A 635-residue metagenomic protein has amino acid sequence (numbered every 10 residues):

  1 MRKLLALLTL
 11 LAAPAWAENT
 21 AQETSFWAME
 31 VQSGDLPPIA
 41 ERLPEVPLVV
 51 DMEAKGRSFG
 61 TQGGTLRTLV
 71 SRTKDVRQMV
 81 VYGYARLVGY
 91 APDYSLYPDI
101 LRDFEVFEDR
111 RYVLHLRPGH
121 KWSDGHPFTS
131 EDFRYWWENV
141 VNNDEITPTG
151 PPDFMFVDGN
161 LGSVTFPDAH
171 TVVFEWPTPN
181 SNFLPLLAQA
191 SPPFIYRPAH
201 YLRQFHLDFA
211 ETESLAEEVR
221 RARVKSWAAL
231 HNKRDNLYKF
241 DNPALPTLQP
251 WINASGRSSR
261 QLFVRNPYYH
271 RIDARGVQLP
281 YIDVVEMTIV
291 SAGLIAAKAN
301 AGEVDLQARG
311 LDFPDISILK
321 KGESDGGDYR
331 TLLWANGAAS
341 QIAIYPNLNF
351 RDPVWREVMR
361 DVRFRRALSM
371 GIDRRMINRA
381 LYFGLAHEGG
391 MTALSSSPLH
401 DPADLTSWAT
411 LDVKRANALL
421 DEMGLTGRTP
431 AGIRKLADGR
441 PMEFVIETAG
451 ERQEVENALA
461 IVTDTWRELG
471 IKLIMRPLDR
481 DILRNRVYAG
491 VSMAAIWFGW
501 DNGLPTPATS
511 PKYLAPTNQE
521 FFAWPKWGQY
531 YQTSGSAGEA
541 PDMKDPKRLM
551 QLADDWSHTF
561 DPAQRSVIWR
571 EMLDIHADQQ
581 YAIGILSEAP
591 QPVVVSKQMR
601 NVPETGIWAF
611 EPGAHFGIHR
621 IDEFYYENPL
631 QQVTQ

Functional and structural regions predicted by a protein language model:
M29-S33, P37-E108: N-terminal lobe/hinge region of extracytoplasmic solute-binding protein
E53-V81, I100, F183-P192, W355-E357 (+4 more regions): A structural "hinge/loop" feature
G63-R72, R102, R111-H115, W136 (+7 more regions): Short, well-ordered beta-strand elements
R102-T147, F183, K298, V358-R360: Aromatic- and charge-enriched surface segment that lines or borders ligand/interaction sites
R117, Y238-N242, Y268-K320, R366 (+3 more regions): Ligand-site clamp/hinge motif
V140, E145-G150, V164-T165, I252-Y268 (+3 more regions): Extracellular/periplasmic solute-recognition and catalytic clefts
D153-L230: Surface-exposed binding/hinge segments that line and control ligand-binding clefts or catalytic entry sites
L245, W251, S255-Q261, R265 (+6 more regions): Detector for C-terminal structural segments
